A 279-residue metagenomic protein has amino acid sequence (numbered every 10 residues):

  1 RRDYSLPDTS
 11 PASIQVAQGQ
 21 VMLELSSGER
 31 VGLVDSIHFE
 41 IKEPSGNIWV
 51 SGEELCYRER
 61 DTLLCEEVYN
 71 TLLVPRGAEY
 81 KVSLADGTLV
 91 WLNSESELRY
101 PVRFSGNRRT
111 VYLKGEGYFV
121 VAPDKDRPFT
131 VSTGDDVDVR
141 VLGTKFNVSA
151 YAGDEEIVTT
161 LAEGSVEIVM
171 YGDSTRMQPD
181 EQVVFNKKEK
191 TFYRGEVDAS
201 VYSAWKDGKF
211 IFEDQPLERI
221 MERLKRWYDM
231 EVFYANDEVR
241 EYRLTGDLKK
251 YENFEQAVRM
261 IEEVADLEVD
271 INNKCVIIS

Functional and structural regions predicted by a protein language model:
R1-S279: A residue-level detector for the "anchor" residue at the start of short, highly conserved motifs
